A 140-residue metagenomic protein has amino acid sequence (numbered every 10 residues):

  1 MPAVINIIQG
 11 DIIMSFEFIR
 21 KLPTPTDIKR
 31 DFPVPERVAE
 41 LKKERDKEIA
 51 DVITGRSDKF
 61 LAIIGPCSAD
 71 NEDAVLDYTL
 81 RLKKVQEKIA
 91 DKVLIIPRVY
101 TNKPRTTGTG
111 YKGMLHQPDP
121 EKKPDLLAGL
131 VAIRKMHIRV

Functional and structural regions predicted by a protein language model:
M1-I13: Short, Lys/Arg-enriched N-terminal segments with co-localized hydrophobic residues within the first ~10-30 amino acids
A3, R30-P35, E121-K122: Charged, low-complexity surface segments at secondary-structure and domain boundaries
F16-T54: N- or domain-start disorder-to-order transition segments that initiate the globular core
R20, V34-L41, D70, A74 (+1 more regions): Catalytic cores of large soluble enzymes that bind and process phosphate-bearing ligands
L41-K59, D70, A74-K88: Generic N-terminal targeting/processing segments that precede catalytic cores or assembly contacts
G65: Conserved, mostly hydrophobic/aromatic
L80-V140: A generic, well-ordered mixed alpha/beta core segment in the N-terminal half of proteins
